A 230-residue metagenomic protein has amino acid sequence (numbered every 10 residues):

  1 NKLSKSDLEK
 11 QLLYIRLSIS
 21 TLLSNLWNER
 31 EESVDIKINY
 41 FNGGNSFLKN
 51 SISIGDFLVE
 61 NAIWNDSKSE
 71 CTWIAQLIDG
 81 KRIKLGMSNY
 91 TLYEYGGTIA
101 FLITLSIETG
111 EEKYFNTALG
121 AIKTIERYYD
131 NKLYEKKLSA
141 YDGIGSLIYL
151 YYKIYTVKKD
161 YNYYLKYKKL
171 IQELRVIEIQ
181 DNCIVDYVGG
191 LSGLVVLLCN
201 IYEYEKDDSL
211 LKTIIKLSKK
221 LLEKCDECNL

Functional and structural regions predicted by a protein language model:
N1-L92, E135-S139: Regulatory N- and C-terminal appendages and interdomain linkers associated with kinase/kinase-like NTP transferase
D35-N42, G97-E111, S146-D160, V195-D207: Well-ordered alpha-helical scaffold segments within catalytic/enzyme domains
S51-S69, N116-L133, N162-N182, T213-L230: Long, well-ordered core segments of solenoidal/helical folds
G55-D56, I83-S88, G97-E111, N116-E126: A generic N-terminal leader/anchor concept
I78-Y95, R127-I144, I179-L191, L230: Solvent-exposed loop and edge beta-strand segments that line ligand/cofactor-binding and catalytic clefts
E108-K113, K132-D142, T156-K166, I179-V188 (+1 more regions): Alpha-helix boundary/capping segments in eukaryotic regulatory proteins
G143-L147, K168-R175, G189-L194: Short, conserved phosphate-binding/catalytic loop or strand-edge motifs used in phosphoryl-/nucleotidyl-transfer
V185-L230: Solenoidal tandem-repeat scaffolds enriched in leucines and small polar residues
